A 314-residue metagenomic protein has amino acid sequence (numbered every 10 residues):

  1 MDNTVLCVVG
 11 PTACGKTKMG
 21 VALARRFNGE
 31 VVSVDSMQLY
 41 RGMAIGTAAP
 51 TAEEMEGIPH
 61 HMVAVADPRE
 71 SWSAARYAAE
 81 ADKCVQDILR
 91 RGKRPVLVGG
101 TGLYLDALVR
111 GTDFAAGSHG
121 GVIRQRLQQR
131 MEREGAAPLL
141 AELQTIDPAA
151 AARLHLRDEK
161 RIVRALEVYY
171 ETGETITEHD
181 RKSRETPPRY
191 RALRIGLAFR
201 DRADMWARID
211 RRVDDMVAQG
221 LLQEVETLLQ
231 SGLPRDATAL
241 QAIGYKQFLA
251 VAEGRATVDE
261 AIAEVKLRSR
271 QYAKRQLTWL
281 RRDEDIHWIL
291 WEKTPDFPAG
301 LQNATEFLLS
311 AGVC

Functional and structural regions predicted by a protein language model:
M1-C314: Phosphate/pyrophosphate-binding catalytic cores of soluble transferases and nucleic-acid-acting enzymes
